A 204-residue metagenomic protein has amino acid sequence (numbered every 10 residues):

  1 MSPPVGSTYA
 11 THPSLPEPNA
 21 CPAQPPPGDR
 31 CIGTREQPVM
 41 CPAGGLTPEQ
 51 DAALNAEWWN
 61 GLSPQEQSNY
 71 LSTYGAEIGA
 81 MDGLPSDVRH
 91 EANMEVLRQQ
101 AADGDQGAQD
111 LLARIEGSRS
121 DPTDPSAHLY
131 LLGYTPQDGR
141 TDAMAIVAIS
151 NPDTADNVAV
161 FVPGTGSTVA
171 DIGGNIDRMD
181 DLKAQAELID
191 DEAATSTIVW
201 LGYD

Functional and structural regions predicted by a protein language model:
M1-D204: Secretion-targeting segments and adjacent low-complexity export tracts
